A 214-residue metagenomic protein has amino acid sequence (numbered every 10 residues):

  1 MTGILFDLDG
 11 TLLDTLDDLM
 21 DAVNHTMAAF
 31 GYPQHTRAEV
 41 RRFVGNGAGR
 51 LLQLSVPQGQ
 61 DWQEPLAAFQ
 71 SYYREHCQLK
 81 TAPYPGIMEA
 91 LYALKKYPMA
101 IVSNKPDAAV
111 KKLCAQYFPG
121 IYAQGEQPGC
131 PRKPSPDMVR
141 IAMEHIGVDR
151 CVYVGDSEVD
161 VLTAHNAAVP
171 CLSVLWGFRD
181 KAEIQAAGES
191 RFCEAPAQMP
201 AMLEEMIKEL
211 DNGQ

Functional and structural regions predicted by a protein language model:
M1-F6, A201-E204, E209-Q214: Non-catalytic pre-domain segments flanking phosphatase-related domains
M1-R42: Active-site neighborhood of HAD-like aspartate-dependent phosphohydrolases
R42-E75, A93: A metal-dependent, Asp-based hydrolase signature
E75-I101, D107-C114, P136: Short, acidic loop-to-helix structural element flanking the phosphoryl-transfer center in phosphate-processing enzymes
L79, P106-V154, E158-A167, K181-E183: Substrate-recognition "cap/lid" segment bordering the active-site pocket of phosphatases
K95-Y97, H145-D149, M206, L210: Glycine-rich phosphate-binding loop signature in dinucleotide/nucleotide-binding domains
R191-A195: Short acidic-hydrophobic, aromatic-tinged amphipathic segments that line or gate anion-handling sites
